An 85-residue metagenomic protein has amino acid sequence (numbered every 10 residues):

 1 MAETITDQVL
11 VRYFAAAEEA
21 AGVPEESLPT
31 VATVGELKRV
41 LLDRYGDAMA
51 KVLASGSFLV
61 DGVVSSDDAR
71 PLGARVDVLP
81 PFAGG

Functional and structural regions predicted by a protein language model:
M1-G84: Ubiquitin-like/PB1-type beta-grasp interaction modules and other compact soluble beta-rich domains
